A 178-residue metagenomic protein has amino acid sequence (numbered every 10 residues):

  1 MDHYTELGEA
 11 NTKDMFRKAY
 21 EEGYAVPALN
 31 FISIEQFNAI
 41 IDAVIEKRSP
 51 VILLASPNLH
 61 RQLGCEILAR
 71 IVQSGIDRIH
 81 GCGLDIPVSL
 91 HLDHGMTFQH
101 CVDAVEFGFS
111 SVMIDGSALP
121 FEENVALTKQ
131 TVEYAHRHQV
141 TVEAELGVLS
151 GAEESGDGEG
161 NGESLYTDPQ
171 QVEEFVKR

Functional and structural regions predicted by a protein language model:
D2, E6-L7, F16, Y20-A28: Terminal accessory/targeting
A10-E21, I34-L59, E66-L84, H94-R178: Alpha/beta enzyme core
V26-N30, L90-H91, M113: Short catalytic-loop micro-motif centered on adjacent basic/acidic residues
